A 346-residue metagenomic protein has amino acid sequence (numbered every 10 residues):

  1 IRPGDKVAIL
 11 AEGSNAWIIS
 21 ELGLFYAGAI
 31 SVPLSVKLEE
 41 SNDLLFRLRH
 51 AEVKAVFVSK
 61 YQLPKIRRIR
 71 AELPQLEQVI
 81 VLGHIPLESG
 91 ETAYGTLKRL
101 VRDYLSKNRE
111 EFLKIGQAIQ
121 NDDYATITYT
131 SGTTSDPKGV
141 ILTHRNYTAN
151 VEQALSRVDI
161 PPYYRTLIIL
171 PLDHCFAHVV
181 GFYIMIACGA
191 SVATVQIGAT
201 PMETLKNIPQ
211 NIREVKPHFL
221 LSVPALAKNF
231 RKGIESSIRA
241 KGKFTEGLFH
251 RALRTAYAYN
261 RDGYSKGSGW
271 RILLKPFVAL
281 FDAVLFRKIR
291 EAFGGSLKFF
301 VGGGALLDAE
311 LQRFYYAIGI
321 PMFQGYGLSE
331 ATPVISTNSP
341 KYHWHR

Functional and structural regions predicted by a protein language model:
I1-L38, I169: Conserved AMP-binding/adenylate-forming
A11-E12, A29-F46, K60-K65, V192-E214 (+1 more regions): ATP-dependent adenylate-forming carboxylate-activation enzymes
E21-A27, H50, I186-A187, Y316: Short hydrophobic alpha-helices that are characteristic scaffold elements of the AMP-binding
Y26-L100: Structural core segment of the AMP-binding/adenylate-forming
V81, K98-Y129, D136, D159-R165: Conserved pre-ATP/AMP-binding loop-to-beta segment of ANL
A125-V151: Conserved AMP-binding A3 loop
T148-R165, L172-K275, A279-A283: Conserved AMP-binding/adenylation subdomain of ANL enzymes
A193-Q196, L273-P276, G295-G302, L307-R346: Conserved ATP-binding loop and adjacent catalytic segment of the adenylate-forming AMP-binding
